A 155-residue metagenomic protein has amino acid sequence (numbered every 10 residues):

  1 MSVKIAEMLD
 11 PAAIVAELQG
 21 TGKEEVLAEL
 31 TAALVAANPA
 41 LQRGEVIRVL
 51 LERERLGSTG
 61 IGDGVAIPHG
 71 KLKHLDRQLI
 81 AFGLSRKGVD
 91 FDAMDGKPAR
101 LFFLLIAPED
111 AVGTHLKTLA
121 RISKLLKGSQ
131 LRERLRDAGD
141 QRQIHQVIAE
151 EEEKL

Functional and structural regions predicted by a protein language model:
M1-L155: Cytosolic covalent-transfer regions centered on His/Cys nucleophiles that carry phosphoryl or persulfide groups
